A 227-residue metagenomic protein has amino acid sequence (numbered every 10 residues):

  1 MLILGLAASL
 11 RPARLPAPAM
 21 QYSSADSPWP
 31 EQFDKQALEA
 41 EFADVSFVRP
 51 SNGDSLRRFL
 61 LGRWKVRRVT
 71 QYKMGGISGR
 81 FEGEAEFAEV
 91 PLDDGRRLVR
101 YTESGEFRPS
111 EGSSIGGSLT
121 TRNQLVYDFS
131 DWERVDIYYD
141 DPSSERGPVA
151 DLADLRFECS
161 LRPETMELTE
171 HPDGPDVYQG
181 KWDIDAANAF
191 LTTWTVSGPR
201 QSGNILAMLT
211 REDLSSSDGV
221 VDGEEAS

Functional and structural regions predicted by a protein language model:
M1-A13: N-terminal chloroplast transit peptides
L10, S24-P28: Compositionally biased regions
M20-Y22: Proteolytic processing junctions in secreted/extracellular precursors, especially proprotein convertase/trypsin-like
S27-S227: Soluble ligand-binding/transfer domains with enclosed cavities or grooves
